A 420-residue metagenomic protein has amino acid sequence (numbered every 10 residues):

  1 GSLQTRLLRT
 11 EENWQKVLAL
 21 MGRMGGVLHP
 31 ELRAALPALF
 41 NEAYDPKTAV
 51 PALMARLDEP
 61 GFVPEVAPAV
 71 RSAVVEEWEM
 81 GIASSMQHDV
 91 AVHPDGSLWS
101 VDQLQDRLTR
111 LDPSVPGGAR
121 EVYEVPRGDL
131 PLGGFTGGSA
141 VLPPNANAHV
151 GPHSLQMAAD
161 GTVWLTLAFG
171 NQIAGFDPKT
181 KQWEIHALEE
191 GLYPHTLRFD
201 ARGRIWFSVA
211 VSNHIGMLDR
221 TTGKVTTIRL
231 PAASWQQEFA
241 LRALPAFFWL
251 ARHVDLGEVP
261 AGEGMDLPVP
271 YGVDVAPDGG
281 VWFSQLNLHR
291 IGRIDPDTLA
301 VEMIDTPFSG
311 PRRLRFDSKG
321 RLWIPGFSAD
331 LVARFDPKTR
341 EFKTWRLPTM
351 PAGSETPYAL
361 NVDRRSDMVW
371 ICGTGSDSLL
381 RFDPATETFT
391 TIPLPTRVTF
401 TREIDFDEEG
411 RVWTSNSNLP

Functional and structural regions predicted by a protein language model:
G1-L3: The canonical Cys-X-X-Cys-His
G22-D58, G96-L98, G161: C-terminal capping alpha-helices of c-type cytochrome domains
A49-V63, E76-R107: Beta-strand-rich domains and repeat architectures in extracellular enzymes and scaffolds, especially beta-propellers
D58-E59, E76-E79, A119-G128, G133 (+6 more regions): Beta-propeller fold detector
A83-D95, D129-A159, E190-R202, S234-D278 (+3 more regions): Beta-rich, blade/repeat-based domains predominating in secreted/periplasmic proteins but also intracellular
L98-L104, A148, L165-F169, I205-V211 (+6 more regions): Conserved beta-strand positions in repeat-built beta-propeller and related beta-rich domains
R107-R110, Q172-G175, H214-G216, R290-G292 (+3 more regions): A short loop-to-beta-strand structural motif that recurs across blades of beta-propeller domains
D112-P116, D177-K181, D219-G223, D295-L299 (+2 more regions): Short loop/turn segments that connect beta-strands within beta-propeller blades
